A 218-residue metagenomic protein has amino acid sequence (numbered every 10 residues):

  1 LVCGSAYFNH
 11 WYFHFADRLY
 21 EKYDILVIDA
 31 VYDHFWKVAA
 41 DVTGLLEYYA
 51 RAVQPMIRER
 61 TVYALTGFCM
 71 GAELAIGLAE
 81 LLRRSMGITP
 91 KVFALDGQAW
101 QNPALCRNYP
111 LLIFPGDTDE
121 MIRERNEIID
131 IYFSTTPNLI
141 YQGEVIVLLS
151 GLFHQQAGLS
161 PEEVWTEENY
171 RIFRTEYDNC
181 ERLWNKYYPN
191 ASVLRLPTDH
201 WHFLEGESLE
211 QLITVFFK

Functional and structural regions predicted by a protein language model:
L1-K218: A hydrolase-biased, glycine/serine/histidine/acidic-enriched motif that marks catalytic-domain neighborhoods in diverse
